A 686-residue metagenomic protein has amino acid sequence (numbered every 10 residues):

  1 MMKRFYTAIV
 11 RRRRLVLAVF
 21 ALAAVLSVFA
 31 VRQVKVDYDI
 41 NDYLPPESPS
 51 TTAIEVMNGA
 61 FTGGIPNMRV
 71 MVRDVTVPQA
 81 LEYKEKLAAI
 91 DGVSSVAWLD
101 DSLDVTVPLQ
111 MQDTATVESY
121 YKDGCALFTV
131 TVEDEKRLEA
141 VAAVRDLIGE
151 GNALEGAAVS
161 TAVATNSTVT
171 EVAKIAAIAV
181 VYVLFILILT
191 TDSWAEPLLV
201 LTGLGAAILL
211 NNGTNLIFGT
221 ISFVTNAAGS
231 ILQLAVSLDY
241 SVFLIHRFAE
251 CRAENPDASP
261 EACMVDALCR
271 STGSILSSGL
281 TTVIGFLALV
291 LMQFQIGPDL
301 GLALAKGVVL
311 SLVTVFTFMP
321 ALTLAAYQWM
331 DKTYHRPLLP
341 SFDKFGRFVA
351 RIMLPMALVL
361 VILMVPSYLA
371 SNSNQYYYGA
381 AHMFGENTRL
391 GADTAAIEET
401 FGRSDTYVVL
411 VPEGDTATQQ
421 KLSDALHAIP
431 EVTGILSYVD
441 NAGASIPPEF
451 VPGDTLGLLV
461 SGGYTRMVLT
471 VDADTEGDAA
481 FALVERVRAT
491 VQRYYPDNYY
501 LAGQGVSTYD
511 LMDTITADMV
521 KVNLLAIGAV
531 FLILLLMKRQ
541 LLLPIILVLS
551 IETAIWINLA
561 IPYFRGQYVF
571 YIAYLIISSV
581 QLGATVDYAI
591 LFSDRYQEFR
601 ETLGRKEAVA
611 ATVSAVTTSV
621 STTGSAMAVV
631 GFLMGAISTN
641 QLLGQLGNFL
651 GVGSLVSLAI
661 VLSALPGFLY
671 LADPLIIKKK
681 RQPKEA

Functional and structural regions predicted by a protein language model:
M1-V36, E135-Y376, Y494-A686: Membrane-embedded transmembrane helical bundles of large multi-pass transporters/channels
V36-Y38, D104-V105: Surface-exposed, low-hydrophobicity interaction/linker segments
D37-D42, Y377-G379: Ser/Thr/Pro/Gly-rich low-complexity linker/stalk segments immediately outside membranes or between
P46-M68, V72-A158, Q375-Y376, H382-L543 (+1 more regions): Structured non-transmembrane domains adjacent to transmembrane bundles in polytopic membrane proteins
